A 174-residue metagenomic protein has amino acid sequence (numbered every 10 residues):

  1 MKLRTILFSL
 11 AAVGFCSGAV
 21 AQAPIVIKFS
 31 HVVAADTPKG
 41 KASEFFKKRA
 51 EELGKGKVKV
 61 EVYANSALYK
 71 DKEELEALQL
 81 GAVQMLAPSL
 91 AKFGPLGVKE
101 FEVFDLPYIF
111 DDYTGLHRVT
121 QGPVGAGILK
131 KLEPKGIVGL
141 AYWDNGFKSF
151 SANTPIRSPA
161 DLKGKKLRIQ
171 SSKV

Functional and structural regions predicted by a protein language model:
M1-V26: Short, low-complexity disordered leader/linker segments with a strong preference for bacterial N-terminal type II
V20-S30, E44, E51-K59, E133 (+1 more regions): Immediate post-signal peptide segment of exported/extracytoplasmic ligand-binding proteins
I25, S66, K70, V83 (+1 more regions): N-terminal glycine-rich cofactor-binding segment that shapes the pocket for flavin-like pterin cofactors
K28-F45, N65-K70: Extracytoplasmic "Venus flytrap"
D36-E61, P123, S172-V174: Short, polar/charged alpha-helical segment
K47-K48, Q79, Q84, S89-V174: Contiguous mixed-secondary-structure segments that line small-molecule binding/active-site clefts of soluble domains
L53-K57, V62, A82, A87-L90: Sec/Tat-exported extracytoplasmic proteins
V62-E76, R157, Q170-V174: Short helix-initiation/N-cap motifs at beta->coil->alpha
